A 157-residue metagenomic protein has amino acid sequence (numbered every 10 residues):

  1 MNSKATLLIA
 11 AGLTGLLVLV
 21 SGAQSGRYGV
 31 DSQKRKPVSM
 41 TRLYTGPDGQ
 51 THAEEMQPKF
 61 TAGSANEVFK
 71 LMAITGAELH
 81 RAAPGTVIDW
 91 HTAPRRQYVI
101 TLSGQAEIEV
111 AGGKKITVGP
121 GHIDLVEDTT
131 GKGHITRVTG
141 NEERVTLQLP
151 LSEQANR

Functional and structural regions predicted by a protein language model:
M1-I9: Bacterial N-terminal signal peptides that target proteins for export
A10-V18: Bacterial N-terminal signal peptides
G22-R81: A short, N-terminal "cap"/entry segment at the start of jelly-roll beta-barrel domains of the cupin/DSBH fold
Q57-G63, T75-A93, D128-G131, E153-A155: Conserved short histidine dyad/triad with adjacent acidic residue
R81, T92-I108: Short, conserved beta-strand element in jelly-roll/cupin
V87-I88, Q105-E109, I123: Short beta-strand segments in beta-sandwich/barrel cores
G112-T129: Short acidic-glycine-tyrosine-enriched beta hairpin
D124-T129, T139-N156: A short hydrophobic beta-strand segment most commonly corresponding to one strand of the jelly-roll/cupin
